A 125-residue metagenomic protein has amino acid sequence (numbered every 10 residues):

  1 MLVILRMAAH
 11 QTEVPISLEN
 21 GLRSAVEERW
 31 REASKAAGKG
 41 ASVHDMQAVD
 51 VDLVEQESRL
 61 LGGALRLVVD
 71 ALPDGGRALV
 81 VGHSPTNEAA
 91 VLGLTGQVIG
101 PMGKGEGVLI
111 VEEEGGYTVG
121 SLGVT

Functional and structural regions predicted by a protein language model:
M1-D45: Phosphate-coordination/substrate-recognition cap region in phosphate-metabolizing enzymes
M1-V3, N87-A90: Short catalytic/ligand-binding loop motif for oxyanion handling, primarily in non-cytosolic enzymes, centered on
L2-R6, A71-L72, I110: Alpha-helix C-terminal capping segments
S17-E32, D74, E88-T125: Acidic, low-complexity terminal tails and accessory targeting/binding regions of phosphate-metabolizing enzymes
G38-L72: Internal catalytic-core helix/loop-beta-alpha segment that presents or stabilizes conserved functional determinants
V54, S58, L79-V80, I99: Aromatic-acidic/polar surface patches that form glycan- and anion
R59, G63, S84-A89: A structural signal for well-ordered alpha-helical segments within the folded catalytic domains of diverse enzymes
P73-G82, T86: Beta-strand elements within well-structured catalytic alpha/beta cores of enzymes that handle phosphate/sulfate esters
